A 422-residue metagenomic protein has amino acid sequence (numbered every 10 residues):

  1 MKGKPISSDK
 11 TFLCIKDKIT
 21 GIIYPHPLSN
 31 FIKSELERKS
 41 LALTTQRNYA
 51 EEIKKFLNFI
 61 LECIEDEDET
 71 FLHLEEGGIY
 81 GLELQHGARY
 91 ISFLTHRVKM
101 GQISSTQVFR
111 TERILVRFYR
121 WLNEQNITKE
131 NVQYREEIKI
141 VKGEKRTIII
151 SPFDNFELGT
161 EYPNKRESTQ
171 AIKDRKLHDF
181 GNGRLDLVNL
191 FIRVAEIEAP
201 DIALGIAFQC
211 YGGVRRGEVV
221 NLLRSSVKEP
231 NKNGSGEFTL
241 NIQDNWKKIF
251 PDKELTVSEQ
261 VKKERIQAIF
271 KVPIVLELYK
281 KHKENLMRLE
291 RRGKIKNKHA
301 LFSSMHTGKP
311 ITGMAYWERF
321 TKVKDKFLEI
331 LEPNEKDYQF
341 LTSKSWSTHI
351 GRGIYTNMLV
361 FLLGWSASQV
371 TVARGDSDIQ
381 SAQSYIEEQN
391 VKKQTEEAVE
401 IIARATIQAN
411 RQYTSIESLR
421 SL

Functional and structural regions predicted by a protein language model:
S29-R47, I53-P152: N-terminal core-binding DNA-recognition domain of tyrosine recombinases/integrases
E124-K129, A207-F238: Short, charged phosphate-coordinating catalytic segments
N131-D186: Flexible interdomain linker/hinge and immediately adjacent N-terminus of the catalytic tyrosine-recombinase domain
G183-R216: Basic, Lys/Arg- and aromatic-enriched nucleic-acid-binding interface segment
N241-T307: Basic, alpha-helical nucleic-acid-contacting "clamp/cap" segments
W317-V372: Short, basic (Lys/Arg/His-rich) helix/loop patches that form interaction surfaces in the mid-to-C-terminal regions
R374-E400: Catalytic-site neighborhood detector that most strongly recognizes the C-terminal catalytic loop/helix of tyrosine
E400-L422: C-terminal secondary-structure termini that scaffold catalytic or DNA-interacting sites
